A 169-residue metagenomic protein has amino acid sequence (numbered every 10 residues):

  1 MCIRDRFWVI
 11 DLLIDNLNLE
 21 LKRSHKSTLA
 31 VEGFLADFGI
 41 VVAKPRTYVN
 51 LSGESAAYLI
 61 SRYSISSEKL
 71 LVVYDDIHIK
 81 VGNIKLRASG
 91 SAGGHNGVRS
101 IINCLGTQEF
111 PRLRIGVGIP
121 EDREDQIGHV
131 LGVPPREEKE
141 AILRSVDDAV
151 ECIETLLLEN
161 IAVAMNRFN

Functional and structural regions predicted by a protein language model:
M1: Sequence context surrounding c-type heme c attachment/ligation sites in exported
R4-A88, R99-L113, P120-D125, E140-F168: Nucleotide and nucleotide-moiety/phosphate-recognizing core
K85-S91, V130-P134: Short glycine-enriched, charge-decorated loop/helix-capping segments at active-site entrances that position
G94-G97: Hydrophobic alpha-helical segments within soluble ligand-binding/sensing domains
I115-G118, P134: Short, loop-centered acidic/histidine patches that primarily coordinate divalent metals
